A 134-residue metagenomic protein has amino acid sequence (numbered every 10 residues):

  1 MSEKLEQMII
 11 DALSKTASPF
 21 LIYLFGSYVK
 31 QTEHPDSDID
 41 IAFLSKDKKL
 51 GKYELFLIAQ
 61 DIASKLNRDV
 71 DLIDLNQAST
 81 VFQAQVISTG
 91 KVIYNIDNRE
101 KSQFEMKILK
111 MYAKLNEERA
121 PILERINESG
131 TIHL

Functional and structural regions predicted by a protein language model:
M1-L21, V29-Q31, P35, K46-L134: Catalytic core of pol beta-like nucleotidyltransferases
S37-I39: Change "...and in nucleic-acid phosphodiester-cleaving endonucleases..." to "...and in nucleic-acid processing enzymes
A42-L44: Short hydrophobic/aromatic beta-strand micro-patches that form the beta-sheet surface supporting nucleotide- or nucleic
